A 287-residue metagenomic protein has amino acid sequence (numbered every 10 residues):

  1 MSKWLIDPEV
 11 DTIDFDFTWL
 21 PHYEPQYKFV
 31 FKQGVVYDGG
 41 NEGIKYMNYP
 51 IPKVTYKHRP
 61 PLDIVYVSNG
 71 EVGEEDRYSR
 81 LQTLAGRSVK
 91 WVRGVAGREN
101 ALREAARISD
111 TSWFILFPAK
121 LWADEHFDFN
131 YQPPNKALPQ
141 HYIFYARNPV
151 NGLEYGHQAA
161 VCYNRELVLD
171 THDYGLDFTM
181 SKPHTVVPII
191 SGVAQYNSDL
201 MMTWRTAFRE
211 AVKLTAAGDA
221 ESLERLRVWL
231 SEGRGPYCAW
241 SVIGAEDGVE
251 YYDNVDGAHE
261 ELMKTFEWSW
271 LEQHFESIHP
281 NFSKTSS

Functional and structural regions predicted by a protein language model:
K3, V10-T12, H22-E24, K28-I108: N-terminal anchoring/stem segment of glycosyltransferases
L5, F114: Short aromatic/hydrophobic "clamp" motif used to bind/position activated sugar donors
E9-I13, L121-D124: A short, conserved beta-strand element in the Rossmann-like catalytic core that flanks the donor/metal-binding loop
V10-Y56, Y131-S287: Catalytic-site signature of metal-activated, phosphate-bearing donor transferases, centered on the GT-A/GT-A-like
F15-D16, D76, E125-D128: Short glycine-/acidic-enriched loop or helix-start segments at secondary-structure transitions that form or flank
S79-L81, F129-Q132: Short, glycine/charged-enriched secondary-structure capping and boundary segments
F117-N130, L176: Extended, charge-rich low-complexity interaction segments
